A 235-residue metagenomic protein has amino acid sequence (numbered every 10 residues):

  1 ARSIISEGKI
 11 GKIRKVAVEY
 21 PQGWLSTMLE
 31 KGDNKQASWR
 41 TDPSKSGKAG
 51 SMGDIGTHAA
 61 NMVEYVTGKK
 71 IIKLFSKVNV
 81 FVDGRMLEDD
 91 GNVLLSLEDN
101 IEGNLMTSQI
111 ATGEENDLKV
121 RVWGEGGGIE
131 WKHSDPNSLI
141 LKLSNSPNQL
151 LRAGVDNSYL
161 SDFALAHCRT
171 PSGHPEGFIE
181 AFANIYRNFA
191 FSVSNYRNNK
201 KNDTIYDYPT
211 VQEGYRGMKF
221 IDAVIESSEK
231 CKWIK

Functional and structural regions predicted by a protein language model:
A1-P21, N116-Q149: Internal hydrophobic scaffold segments of catalytic domains
A1-R85, L139, C231: Predominantly a Rossmann-like dinucleotide-binding segment in NAD(P)-dependent oxidoreductases
I55-G128, H133-N137: Glycine-rich, aromatic-lined ligand/substrate-binding cores of catalytic and carbohydrate-binding domains
A59-A60, I185-A190, I221: A general structural signal for well-ordered alpha-helical segments in protein cores
Y65, K73, N92-L97, G126-Y208: C-terminal glycine/acidic-rich active-site capping loop/insertion
F220-K230: Short arginine-rich
